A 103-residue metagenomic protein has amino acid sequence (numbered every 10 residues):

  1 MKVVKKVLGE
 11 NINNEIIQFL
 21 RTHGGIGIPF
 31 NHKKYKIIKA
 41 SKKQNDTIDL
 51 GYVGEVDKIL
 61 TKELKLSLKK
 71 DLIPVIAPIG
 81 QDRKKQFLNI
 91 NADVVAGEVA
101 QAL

Functional and structural regions predicted by a protein language model:
M1-L103: Nucleotide/pyrophosphate-binding catalytic subdomain
